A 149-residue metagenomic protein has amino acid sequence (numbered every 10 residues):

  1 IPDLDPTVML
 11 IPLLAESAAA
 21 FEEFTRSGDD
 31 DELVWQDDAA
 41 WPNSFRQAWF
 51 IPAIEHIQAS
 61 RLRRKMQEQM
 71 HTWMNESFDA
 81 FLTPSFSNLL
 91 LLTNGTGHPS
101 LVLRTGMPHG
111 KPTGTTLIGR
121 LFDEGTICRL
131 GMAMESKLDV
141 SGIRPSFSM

Functional and structural regions predicted by a protein language model:
I1, D31-E32, S141-S146: Flexible, glycine/charged-enriched surface loops at secondary-structure junctions
I1-M9: Short connector loops at secondary-structure junctions
V8-Q67, R104, P108-P112: Short helix-loop capping/hinge segments that flank enzyme active sites or metal/cofactor-binding pockets
I57, E68, D79, G95-M149: Structural helix-boundary/capping segments
K65-E76: Short, well-structured alpha-helical segments in soluble
F86-N88: Short glycine-rich anion-binding loops that position phosphate/pyrophosphate groups of nucleotides and phosphorylated
L90-N94: Hydrophobic/aromatic ligand-binding patch that stacks against planar heteroaromatic rings of cofactors or nucleotides
